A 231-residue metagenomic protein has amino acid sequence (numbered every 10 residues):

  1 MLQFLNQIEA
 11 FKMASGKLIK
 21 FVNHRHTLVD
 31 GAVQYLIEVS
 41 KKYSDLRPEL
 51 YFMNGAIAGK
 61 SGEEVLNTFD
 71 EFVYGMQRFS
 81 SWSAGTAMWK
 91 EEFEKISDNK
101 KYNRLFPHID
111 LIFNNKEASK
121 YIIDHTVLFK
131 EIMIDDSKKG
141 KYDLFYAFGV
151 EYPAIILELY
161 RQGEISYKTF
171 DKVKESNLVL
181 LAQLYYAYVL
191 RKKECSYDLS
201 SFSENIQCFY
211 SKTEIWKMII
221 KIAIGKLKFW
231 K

Functional and structural regions predicted by a protein language model:
M1-A154: Nucleotide-sugar donor-binding/catalytic module of glycosyltransferases that assemble extracellular/cell-envelope
D110-F113, E117, I123-K231: C-terminal subregions of glycosyltransferases and related glycan-biosynthesis enzymes
